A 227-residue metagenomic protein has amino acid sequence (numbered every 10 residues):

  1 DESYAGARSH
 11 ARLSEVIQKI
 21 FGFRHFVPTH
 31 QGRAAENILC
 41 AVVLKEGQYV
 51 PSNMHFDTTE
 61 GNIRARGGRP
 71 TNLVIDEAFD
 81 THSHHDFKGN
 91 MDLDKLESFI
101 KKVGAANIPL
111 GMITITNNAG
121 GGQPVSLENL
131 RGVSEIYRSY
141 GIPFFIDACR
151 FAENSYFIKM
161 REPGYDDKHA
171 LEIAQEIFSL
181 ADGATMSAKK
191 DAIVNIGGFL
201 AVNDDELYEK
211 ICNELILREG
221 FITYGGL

Functional and structural regions predicted by a protein language model:
E2-F26, H30-L227: Conserved PLP-enzyme active-site core in the AAT-like
